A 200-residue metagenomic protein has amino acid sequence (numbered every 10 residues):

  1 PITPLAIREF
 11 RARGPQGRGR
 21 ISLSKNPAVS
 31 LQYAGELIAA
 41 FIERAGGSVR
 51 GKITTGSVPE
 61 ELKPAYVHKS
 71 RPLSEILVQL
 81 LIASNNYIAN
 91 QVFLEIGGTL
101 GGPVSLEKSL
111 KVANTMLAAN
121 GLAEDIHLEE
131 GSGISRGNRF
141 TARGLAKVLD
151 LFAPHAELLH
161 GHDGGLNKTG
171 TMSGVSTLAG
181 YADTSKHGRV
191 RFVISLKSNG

Functional and structural regions predicted by a protein language model:
P1-P15: Periplasmic/cell-envelope proteins involved in peptidoglycan metabolism and beta-lactam response
P4-A6, I88-Q91, I126-H127, R191-S195: Structural recognition of the beta-strand scaffold that forms the well-ordered cores of secreted hydrolase catalytic
L5, L80, L159-H162: A generic structural signal for nonpolar/aromatic side chains embedded in well-ordered alpha-helices
R8-F10, A83, E95, A182 (+1 more regions): Structured loops at beta-to-helix junctions and adjacent beta-edge loops in soluble globular domains
A12-A156: A small/polar active-site loop signature that marks catalytic segments
H127-G200: C-terminal soluble interaction/assembly domains
